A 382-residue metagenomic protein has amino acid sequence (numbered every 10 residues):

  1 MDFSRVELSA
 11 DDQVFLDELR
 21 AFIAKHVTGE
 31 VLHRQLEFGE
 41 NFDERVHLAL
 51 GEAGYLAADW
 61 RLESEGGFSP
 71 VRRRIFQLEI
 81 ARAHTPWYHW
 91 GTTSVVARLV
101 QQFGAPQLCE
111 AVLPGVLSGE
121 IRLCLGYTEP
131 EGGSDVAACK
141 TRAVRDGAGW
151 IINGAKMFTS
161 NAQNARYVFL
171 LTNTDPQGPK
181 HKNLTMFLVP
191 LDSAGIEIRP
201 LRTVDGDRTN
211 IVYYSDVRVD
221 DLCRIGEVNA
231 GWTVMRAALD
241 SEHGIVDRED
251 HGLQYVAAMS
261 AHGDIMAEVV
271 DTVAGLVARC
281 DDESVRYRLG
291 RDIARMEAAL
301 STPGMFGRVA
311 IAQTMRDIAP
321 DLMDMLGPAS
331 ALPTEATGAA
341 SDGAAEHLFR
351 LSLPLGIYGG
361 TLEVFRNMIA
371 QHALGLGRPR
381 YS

Functional and structural regions predicted by a protein language model:
M1-W90, A111, G115, R288-G290 (+2 more regions): Amphipathic, small/basic residue-rich leader segments at the start of a protein or domain
D2-R5, V71, F76, V95 (+3 more regions): Glycine-rich phosphate/cofactor-binding loops in nucleotide/flavin-utilizing enzymes
F3-L8, E197-A299, L355: Glycine-rich beta->alpha junctions and the first turn(s) of the following alpha-helix
V31-E37, A278-A340: C-terminal helix-coil-helix/basic helical segment that borders enzyme active sites and/or dimer interfaces and provides
G51-G119, N161-Y167, M296, L300 (+4 more regions): Internal helix-loop-helix
G119-Y127: A short, Trp-centered hydrophobic/proline-enriched beta-strand micro-motif
T141-V144: A structural signal for short hydrophobic beta-strand segments in well-ordered beta-sheet cores
N153-E197: A short core secondary-structure module
